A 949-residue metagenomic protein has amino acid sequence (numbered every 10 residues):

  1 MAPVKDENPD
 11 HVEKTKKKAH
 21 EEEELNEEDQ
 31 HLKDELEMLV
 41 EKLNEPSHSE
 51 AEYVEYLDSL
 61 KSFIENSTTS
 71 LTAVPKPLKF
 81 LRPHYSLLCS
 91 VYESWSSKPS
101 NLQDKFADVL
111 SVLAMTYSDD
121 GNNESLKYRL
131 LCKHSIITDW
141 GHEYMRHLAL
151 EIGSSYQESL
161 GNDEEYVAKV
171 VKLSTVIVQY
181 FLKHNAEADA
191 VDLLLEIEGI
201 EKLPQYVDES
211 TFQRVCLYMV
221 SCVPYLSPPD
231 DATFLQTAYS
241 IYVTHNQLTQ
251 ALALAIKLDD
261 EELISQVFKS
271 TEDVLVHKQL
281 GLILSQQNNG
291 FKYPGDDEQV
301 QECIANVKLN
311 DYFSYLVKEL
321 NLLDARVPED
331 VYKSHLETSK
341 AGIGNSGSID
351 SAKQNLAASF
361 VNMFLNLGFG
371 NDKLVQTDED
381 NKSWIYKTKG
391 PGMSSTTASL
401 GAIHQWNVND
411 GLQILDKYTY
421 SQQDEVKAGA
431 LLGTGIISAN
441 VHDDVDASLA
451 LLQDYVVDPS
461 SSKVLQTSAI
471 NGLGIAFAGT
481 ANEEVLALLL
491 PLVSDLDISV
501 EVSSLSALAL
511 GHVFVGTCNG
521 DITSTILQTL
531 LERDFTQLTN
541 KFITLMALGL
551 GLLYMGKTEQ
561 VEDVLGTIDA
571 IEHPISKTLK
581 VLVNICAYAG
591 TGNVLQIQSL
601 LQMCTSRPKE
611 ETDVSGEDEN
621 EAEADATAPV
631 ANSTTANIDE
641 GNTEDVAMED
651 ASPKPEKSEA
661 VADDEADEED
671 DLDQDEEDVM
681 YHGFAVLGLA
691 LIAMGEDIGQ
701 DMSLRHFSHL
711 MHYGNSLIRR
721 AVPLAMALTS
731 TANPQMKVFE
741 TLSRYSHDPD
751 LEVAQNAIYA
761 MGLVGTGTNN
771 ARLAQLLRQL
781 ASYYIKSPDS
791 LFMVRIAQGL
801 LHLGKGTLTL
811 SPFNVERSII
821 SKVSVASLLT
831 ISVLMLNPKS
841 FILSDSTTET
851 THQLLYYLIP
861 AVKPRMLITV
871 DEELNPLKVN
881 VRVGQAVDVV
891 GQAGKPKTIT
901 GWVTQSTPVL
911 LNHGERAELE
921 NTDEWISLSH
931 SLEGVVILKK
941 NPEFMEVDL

Functional and structural regions predicted by a protein language model:
A2-D424, N440-P459, G479-L949: Long internal repeat-built scaffold domains in very large eukaryotic proteins
L465: Active-site nucleophile and cofactor-binding loops and adjacent substrate-binding regions of central metabolic enzymes
